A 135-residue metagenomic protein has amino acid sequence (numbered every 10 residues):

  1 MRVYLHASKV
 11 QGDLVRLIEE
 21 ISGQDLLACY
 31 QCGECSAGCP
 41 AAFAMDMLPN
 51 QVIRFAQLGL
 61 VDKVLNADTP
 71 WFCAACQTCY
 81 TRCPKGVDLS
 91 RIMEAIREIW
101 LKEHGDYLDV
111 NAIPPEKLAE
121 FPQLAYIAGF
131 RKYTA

Functional and structural regions predicted by a protein language model:
Y4-I21, A44-P70, L89-P122: Ferredoxin-type iron-sulfur electron-transfer modules in oxidoreductases and energy-metabolism complexes
D25-A42, D68-V87: Cysteine-centered iron-sulfur cluster-binding motifs in ferredoxin-type domains/subunits of redox enzymes
K132-A135: N-terminal export/targeting leaders of redox proteins
